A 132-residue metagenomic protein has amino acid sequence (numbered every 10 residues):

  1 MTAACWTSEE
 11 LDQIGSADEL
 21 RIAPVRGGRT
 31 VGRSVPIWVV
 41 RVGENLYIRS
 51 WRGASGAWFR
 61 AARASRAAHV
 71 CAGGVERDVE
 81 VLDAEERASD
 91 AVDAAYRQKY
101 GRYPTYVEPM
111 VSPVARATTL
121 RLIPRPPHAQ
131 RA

Functional and structural regions predicted by a protein language model:
M1-R21, A132: Extreme N-terminal tail/first-helix region
S8-E10, V25-R26, Y106-P109: Short, P/G- and charge-enriched loop/turn segments at secondary-structure junctions
L11, R33-S34, A67-A68: Short, flexible segments with low predicted structural confidence
L11-D12, W38, M110-S112: Short secondary-structure boundary/capping segments
A17-R52, R60, E80: Short beta-strand segments
R52-P126: Short, structured beta-strand-loop surface elements
P127-R131: Short helix-loop capping/hinge motifs at secondary-structure junctions, enriched in acidic/polar residues
